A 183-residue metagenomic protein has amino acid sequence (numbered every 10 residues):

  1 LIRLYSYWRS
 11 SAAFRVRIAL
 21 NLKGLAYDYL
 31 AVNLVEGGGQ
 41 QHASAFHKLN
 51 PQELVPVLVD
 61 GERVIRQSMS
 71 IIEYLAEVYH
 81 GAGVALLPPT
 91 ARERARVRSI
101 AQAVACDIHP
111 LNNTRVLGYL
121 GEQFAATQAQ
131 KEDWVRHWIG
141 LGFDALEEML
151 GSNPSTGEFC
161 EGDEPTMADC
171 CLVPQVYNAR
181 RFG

Functional and structural regions predicted by a protein language model:
L1-Q130: GST-like domain detector, emphasizing the conserved glutathione-binding G-site in the N-terminal thioredoxin-like
V104-G183: GST-like fold's C-terminal all-alpha helical module
